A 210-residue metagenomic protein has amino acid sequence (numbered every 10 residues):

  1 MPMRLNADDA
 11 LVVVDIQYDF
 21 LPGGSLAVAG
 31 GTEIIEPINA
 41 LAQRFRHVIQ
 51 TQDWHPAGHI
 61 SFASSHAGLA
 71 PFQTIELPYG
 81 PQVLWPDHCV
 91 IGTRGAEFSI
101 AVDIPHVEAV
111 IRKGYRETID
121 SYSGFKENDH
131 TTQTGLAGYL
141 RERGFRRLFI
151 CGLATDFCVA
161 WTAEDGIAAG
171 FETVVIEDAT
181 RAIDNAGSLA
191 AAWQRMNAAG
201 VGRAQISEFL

Functional and structural regions predicted by a protein language model:
D8, F45, H106-V107, G170 (+1 more regions): Short, well-ordered alpha-helix to beta-strand connector turns
D9-D15, F20: Short, hydrophobic/glycine-enriched beta-strand segments
V14, Q52, E177: Active-site flanking residues adjacent to catalytic metal/cofactor-binding acidic residues
P22-G31, G124-N128: Short glycine-enriched, charge-decorated loop/helix-capping segments at active-site entrances that position
E36-R147: Active-site alpha/beta core segments
I38-L41, C158-G170: Histidine-anchored nucleotide/phosphate-binding helix
V175-L189: Short, flexible loop segments at boundaries between secondary-structure elements
G202-L210: Short acidic-hydrophobic, aromatic-tinged amphipathic segments that line or gate anion-handling sites
